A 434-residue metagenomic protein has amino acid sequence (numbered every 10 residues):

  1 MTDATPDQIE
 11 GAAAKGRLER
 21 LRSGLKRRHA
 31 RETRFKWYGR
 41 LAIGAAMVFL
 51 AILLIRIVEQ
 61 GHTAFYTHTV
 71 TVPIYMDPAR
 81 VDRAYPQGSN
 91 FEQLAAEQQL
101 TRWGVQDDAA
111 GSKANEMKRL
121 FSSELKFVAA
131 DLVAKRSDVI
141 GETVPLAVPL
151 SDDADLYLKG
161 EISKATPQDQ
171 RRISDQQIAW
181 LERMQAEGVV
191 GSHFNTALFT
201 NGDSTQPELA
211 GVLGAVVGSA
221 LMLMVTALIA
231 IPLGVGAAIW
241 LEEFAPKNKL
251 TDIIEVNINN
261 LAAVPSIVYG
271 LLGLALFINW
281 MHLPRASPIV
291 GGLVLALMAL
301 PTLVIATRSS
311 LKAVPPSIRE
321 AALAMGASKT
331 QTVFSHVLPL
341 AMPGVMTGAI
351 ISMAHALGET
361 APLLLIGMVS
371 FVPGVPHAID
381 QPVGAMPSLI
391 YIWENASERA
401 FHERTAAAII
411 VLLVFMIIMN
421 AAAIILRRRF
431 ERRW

Functional and structural regions predicted by a protein language model:
M1-Y38, G44, I55-E208: Membrane-topology segments of multi-pass transport proteins
T200-Q206, I258-L295: Generic hydrophobic transmembrane alpha-helix motif, especially the helices
Q206, A210, L364-L413: Interhelical loop and adjacent transmembrane-helix boundary motif in polytopic membrane transport permeases
L209-T226, I278-T302: Loop-to-helix entry region at the N-terminal start of transmembrane alpha-helices in multi-pass membrane transporters
T226-I258, L271, I424-R429: Transmembrane-helix boundary motif in ABC transporter permease subunits
A227, P315, K329-G367: Transmembrane alpha-helices
R308, K312, P316, I350 (+1 more regions): C-terminal transmembrane helix and the adjacent membrane-cytosol boundary/short C-terminal tail of inner/organellar
